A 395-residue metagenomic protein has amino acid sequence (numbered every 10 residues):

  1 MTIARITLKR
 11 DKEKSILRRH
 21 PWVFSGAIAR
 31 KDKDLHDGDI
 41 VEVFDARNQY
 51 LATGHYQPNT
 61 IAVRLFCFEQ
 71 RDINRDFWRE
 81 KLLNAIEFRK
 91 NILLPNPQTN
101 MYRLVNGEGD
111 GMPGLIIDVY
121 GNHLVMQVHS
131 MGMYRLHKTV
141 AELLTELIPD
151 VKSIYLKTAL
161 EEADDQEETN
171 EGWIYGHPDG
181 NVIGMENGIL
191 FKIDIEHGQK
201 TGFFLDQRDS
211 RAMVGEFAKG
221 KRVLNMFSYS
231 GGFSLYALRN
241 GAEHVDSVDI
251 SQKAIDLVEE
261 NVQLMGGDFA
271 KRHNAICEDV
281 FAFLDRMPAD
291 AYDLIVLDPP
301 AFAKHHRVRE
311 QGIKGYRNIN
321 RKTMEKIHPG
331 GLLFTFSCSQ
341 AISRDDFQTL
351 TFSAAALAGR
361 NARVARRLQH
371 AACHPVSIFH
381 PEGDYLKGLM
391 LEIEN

Functional and structural regions predicted by a protein language model:
M1-V119: Non-catalytic accessory regions of SAM-dependent methyltransferases
V105-M112, I116-D118, Y134-F204: Non-catalytic substrate-recognition/targeting regions of SAM-dependent transferases
G220-Y229: Conserved class I S-adenosyl-L-methionine
S230-E243: Conserved SAM-binding loop of SAM-dependent methyltransferases across substrates and taxa, primarily the Class I
H244-D249: Conserved SAM-binding motif I beta-strand of class I
K253-V296: S-adenosyl-L-methionine
A291, L332-N395: C-terminal catalytic and target-recognition region of SAM-dependent MTase-like enzymes, primarily methyltransferases
D293-K322: Mobile active-site "lid"/loop adjacent to the S-adenosyl-L-methionine
